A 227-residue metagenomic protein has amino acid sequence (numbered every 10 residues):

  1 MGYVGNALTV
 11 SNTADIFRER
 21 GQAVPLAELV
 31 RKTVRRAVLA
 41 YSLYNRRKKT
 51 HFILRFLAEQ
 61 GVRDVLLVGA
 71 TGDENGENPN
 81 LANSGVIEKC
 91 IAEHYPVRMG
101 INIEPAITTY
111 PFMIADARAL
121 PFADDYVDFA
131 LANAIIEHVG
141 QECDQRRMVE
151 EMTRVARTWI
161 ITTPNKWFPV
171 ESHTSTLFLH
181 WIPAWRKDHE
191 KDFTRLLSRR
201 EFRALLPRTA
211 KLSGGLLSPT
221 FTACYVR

Functional and structural regions predicted by a protein language model:
G2-D124, S218-T222: Conserved N-terminal segment of class I S-adenosyl-L-methionine
A123-Y126, R154-V155: Alpha-helix C-terminal capping/helix-to-coil transition sites in glycosyltransferase folds
A130-L131: Hydrophobic beta-strand segment of the Class I
I135: Hydrophobic adenine-recognition pocket in adenosine-nucleotide-binding enzymes
V139-A156, T163: A short, conserved alpha-helix within the catalytic core of class I
T158-P183: Conserved class I S-adenosyl-L-methionine
D188-T209: Short alpha-helix
T209-T220: Conserved S-adenosyl-L-methionine
